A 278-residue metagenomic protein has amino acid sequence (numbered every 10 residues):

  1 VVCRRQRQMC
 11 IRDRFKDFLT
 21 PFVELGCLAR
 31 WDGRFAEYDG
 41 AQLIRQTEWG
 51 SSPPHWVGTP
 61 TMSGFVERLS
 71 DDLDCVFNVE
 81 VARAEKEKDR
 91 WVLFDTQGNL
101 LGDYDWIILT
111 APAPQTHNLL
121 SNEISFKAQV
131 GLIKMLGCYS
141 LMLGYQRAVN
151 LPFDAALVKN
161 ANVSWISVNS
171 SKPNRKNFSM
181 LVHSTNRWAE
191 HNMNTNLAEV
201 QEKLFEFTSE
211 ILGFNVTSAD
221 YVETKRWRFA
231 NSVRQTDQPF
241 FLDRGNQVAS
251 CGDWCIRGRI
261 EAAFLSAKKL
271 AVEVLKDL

Functional and structural regions predicted by a protein language model:
V1-R7, I11: Single conserved hydrophobic/aromatic residue that forms the stacking wall/gate of nucleotide- or nucleobase-binding
F15-Y38, L132-M135, T217: A short alpha-helix-loop-beta-strand transition element characteristic of N-terminal alpha/beta dinucleotide-binding
I44-R68, T195-V200: Short beta-strand to alpha-helix junction loop
F77-V92: A conserved short coil-to-beta-strand element within the FAD-binding core of flavoproteins
L100-F153, F214-T217: Central helical "cap/lid" subdomain
L136, M142-M193, E199, K203-G213: Active-site substrate-recognition segment that forms the wall of the catalytic cavity or substrate channel
E202, S209-N246: Flavin (FAD/FMN) cofactor-binding core of flavoprotein oxidoreductases
P239-A271: Short FAD-binding loop at a beta-strand-to-alpha-helix junction that anchors the flavin cofactor in diverse
